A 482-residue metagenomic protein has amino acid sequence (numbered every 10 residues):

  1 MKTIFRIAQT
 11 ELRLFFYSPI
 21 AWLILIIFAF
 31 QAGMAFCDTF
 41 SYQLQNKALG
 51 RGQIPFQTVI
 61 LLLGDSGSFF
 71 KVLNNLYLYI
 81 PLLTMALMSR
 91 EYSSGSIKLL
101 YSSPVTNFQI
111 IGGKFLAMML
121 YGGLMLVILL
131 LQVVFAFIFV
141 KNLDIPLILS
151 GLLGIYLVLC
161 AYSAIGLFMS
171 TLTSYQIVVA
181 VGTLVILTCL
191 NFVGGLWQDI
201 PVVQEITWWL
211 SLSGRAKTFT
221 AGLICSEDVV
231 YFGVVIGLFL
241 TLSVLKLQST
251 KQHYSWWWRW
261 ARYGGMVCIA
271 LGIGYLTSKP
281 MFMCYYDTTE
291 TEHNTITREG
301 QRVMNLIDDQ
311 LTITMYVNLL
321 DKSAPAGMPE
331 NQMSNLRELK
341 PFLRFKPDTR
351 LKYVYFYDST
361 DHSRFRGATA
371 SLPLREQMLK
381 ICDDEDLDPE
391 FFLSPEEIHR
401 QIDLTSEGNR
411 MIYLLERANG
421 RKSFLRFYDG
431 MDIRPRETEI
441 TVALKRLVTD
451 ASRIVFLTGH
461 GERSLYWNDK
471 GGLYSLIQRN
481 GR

Functional and structural regions predicted by a protein language model:
M1-L25: Aromatic- and glycine-rich beta-strand/loop motifs that create alpha-glucan
P19-L44, K71-I80, V185-C189: Hydrophobic alpha-helical transmembrane segments of multi-pass membrane transport/permease proteins
M34-C37, P55-N74, G112-S174: Secretory targeting signals
T39-L63, L172, V179-A180, V185-Q252: Terminal transmembrane helical anchor/hairpin motif
L44, D199, K217-T220, S226 (+2 more regions): Short, surface-exposed patches at the edges or C-terminal ends of soluble domains, predominantly
G64-R90: Long, hydrophobic alpha-helical segments
P81-Y101, F115: Transmembrane helix boundary and interhelical loop/hinge segments in multi-pass membrane proteins
